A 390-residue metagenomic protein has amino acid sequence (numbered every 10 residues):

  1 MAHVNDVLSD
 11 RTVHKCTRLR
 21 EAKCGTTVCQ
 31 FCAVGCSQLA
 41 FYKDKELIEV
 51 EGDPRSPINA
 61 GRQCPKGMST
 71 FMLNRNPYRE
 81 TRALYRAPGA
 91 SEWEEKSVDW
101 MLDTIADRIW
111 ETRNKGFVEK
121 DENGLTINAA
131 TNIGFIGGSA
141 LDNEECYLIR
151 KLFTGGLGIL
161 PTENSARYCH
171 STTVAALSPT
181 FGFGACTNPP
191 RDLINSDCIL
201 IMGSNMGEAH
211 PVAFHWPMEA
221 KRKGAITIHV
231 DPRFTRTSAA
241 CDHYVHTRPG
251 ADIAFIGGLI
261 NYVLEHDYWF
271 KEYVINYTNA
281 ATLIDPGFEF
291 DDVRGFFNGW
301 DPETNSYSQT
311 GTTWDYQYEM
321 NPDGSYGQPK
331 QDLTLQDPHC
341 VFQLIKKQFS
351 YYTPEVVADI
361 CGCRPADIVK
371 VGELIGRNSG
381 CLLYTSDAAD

Functional and structural regions predicted by a protein language model:
A2-F31: Short, Gly/Pro- and small/polar-rich lid/capping loops
T17-T27, K45-R62: Immediate flanking context of iron-sulfur cluster ligation sites
T26-Q38, A60-T70: Local cysteine-cluster metal-coordination motifs and their immediate loop/turn environment, predominantly Fe-S cluster
V98-T131, P189-D197, Q348, V371-L383: Glycine-rich phosphate/diphosphate-binding loops that line cofactor/substrate pockets in enzymes
T112, E144, R191-V230: A conserved hydrophobic secondary-structure block that centers on an alpha-helix together with its immediately flanking
A140-I194: Anionic-ligand anchoring segments at beta-strand to alpha-helix junctions in alpha/beta enzyme folds, i.e., glycine
T235-A239, H243-R377: Long, well-ordered, tryptophan-enriched scaffold segments
Y384-D390: Conserved small/polar residues in nucleotide/adenosyl-binding loops
